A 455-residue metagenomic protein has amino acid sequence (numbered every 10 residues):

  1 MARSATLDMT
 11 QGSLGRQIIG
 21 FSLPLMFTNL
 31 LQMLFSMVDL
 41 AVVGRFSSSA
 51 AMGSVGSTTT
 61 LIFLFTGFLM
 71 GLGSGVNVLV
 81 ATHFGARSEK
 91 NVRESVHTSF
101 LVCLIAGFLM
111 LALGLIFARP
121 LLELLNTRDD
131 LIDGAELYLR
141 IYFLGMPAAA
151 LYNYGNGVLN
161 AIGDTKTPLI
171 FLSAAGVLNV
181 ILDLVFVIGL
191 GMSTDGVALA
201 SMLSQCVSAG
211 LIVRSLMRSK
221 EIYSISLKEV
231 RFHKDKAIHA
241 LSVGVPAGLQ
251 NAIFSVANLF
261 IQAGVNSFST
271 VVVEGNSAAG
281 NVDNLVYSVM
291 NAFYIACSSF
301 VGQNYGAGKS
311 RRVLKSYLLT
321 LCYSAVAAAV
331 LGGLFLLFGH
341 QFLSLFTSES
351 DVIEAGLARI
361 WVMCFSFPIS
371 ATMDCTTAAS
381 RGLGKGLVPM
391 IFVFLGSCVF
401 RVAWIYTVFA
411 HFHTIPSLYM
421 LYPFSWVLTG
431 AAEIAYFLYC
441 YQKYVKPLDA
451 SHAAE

Functional and structural regions predicted by a protein language model:
M1-S22, V80-G145, G189-V245, V301-S366 (+1 more regions): Short alpha-helical transmembrane segments in multi-pass integral membrane proteins
M9-F46, T60-G75, L79, L104-L111 (+5 more regions): N-terminal transmembrane alpha-helices
G20-D39, I141, Y152, A175 (+5 more regions): Transmembrane helical elements of multi-pass membrane transporters/channels
L25, N29, A41, V78 (+15 more regions): Transmembrane alpha-helix boundary and packing residues in multipass membrane permease domains and related
L34-G53, L122-D129, V185-T194, A252-L285 (+3 more regions): Helix-terminus/linker motif at the lipid-water interface of multi-pass membrane proteins
M52-A112, A149-P168, Q262, G275-F338 (+1 more regions): Small-residue-rich hydrophobic transmembrane alpha-helices
L64, N179-L184, A209-V213, L285-S288 (+3 more regions): Hydrophobic transmembrane alpha-helices of multi-pass small-molecule transporters
G73, Y142-N160, P168-G176, V197-I212 (+4 more regions): Short runs within selected transmembrane alpha-helices of multi-pass transporters and secretion channels
